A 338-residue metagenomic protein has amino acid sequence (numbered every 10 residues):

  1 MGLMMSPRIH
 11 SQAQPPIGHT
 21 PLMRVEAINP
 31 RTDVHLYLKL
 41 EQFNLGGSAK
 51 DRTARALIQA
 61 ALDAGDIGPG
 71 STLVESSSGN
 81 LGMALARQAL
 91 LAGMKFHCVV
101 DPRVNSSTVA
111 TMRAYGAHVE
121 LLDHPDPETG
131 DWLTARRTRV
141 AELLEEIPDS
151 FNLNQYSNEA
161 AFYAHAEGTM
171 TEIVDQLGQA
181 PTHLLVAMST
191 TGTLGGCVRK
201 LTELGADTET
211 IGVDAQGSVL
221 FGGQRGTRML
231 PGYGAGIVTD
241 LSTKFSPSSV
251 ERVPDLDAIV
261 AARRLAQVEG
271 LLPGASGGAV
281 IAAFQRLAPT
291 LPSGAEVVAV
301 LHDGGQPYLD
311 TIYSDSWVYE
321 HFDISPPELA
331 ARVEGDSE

Functional and structural regions predicted by a protein language model:
M1-E338: PLP-dependent amino-acid enzyme catalytic core
